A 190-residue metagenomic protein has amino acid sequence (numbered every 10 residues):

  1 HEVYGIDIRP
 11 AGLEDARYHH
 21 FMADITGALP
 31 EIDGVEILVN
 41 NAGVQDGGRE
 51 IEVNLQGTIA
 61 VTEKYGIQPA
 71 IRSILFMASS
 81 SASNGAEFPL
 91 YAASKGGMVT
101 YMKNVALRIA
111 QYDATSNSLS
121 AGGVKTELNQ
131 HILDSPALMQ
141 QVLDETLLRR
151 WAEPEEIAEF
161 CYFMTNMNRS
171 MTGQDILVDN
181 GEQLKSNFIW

Functional and structural regions predicted by a protein language model:
N41-D46, G181: Conserved NAD(P)H cofactor-binding loop of Rossmann-fold oxidoreductase domains
G47, S73-Q111, G123-V124: Catalytic loop of short-chain dehydrogenase/reductase
A110, T115, M171-Q174: Short, small/polar-rich loop/turn modules that mediate ligand/substrate recognition or access, typified
S120-H131: Short, flexible catalytic-loop segment of classical short-chain dehydrogenase/reductase
P136-E156: Catalytic Tyr-x(3-8)-Lys segment
R150-V178: C-terminal substrate-recognition "lid" of short-chain dehydrogenase/reductases
T172-W190: Short C-terminal tail/terminal secondary-structure segment of NAD(P)H-dependent dehydrogenase/reductase domains
